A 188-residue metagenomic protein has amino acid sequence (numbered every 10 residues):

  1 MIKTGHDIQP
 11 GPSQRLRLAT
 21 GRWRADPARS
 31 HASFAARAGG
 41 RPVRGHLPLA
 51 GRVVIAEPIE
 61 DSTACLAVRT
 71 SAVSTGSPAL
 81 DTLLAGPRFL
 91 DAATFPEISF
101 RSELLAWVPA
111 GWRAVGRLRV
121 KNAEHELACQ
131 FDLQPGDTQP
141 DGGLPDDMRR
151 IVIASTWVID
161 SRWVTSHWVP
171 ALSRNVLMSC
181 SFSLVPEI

Functional and structural regions predicted by a protein language model:
M1-I188: Low-complexity, acidic/polar, glycine-enriched regions of mature
